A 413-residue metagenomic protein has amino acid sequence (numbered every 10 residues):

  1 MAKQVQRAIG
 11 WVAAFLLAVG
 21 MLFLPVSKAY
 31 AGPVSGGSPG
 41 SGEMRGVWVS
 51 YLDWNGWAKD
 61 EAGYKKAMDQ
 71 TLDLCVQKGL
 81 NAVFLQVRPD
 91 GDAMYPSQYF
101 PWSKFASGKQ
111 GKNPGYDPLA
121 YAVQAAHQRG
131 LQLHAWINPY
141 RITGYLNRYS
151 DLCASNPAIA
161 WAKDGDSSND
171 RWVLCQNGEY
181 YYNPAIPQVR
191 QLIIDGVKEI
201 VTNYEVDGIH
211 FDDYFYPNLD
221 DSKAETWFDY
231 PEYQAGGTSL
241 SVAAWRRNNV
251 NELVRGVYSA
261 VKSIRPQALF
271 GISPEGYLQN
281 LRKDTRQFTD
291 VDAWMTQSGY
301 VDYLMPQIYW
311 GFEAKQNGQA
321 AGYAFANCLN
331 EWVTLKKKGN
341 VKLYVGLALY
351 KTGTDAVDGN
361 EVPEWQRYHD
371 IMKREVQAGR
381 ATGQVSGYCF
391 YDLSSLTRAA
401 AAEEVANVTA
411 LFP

Functional and structural regions predicted by a protein language model:
L22-S38: Sec-dependent signal peptide cleavage junction
P39-K65, A135, Y140-E199, N203 (+1 more regions): Active-site-adjacent "subsite" loops/lids of carbohydrate-active enzymes
L52-A62, F100-G115, Q176-Q191, T238-V250 (+2 more regions): The substrate-binding groove and active-site-proximal loops of carbohydrate-active enzymes, especially glycoside
D60-K78, F105-R129, D195, N248-G256: Aromatic- and glycine-enriched glycan-recognition loops and surfaces that form the carbohydrate-binding subsites
K66-A93, N203-G208, G299-Y303, V385: Catalytic domains of carbohydrate-active enzymes, especially glycoside hydrolases
K78-P114: Aromatic-lined carbohydrate-binding/catalytic grooves of carbohydrate-active enzymes
A158, A162-L278, R282-Q297, Q307-W310: Polysaccharide-binding and catalytic clefts of secreted carbohydrate-active enzymes
T296-G322, E331-P413: Substrate-binding cleft of secreted/luminal carbohydrate-active enzymes
